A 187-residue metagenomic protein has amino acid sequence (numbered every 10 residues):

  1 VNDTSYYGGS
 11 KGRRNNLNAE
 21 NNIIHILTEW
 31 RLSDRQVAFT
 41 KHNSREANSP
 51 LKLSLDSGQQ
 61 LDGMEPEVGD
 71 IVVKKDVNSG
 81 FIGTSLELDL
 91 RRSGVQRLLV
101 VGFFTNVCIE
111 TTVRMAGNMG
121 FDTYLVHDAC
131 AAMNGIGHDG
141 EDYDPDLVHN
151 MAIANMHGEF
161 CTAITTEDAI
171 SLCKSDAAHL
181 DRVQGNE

Functional and structural regions predicted by a protein language model:
V1-Y7: Active-site histidine-acidic residue metal-binding/catalytic motifs, centered on HxH/HExxH-like signatures
D3, N15-N16, S79, S85: Poly-acidic low-complexity segments
Y7-K11, I136-H138: Short acidic, glycine/proline-rich loop/turn micro-motifs
G12-E20: Flexible, glycine- and charge-enriched loops at secondary-structure boundaries
N21-T28, L32-S33, R45-E187: Active-site-adjacent betaalpha module
